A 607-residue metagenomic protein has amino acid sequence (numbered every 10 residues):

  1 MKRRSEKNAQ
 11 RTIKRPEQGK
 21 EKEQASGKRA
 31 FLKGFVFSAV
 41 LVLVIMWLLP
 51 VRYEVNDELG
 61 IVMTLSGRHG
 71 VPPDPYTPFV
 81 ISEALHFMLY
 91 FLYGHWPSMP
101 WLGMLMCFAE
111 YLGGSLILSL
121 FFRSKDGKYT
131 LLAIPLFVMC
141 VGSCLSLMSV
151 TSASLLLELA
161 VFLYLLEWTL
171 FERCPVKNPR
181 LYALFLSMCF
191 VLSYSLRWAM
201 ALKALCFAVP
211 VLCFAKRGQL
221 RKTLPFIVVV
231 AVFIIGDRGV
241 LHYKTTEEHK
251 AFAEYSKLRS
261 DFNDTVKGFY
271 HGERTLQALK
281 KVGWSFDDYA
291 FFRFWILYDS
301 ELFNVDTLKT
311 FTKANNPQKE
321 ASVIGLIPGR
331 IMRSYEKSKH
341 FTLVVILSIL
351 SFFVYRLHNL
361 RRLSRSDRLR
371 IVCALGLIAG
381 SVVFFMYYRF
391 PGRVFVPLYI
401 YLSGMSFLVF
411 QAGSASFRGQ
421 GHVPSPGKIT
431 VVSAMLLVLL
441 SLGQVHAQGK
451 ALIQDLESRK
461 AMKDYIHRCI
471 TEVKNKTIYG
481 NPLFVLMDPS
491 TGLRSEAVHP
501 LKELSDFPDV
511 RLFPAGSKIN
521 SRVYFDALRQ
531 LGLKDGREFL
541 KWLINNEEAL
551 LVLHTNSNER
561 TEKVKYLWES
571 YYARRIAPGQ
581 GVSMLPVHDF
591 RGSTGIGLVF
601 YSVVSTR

Functional and structural regions predicted by a protein language model:
L41-P78, Y90-Y93: Extracytoplasmic loop-helix module adjacent to an early transmembrane segment
P75-P100, M104-A109: Short hydrophobic/aromatic helix or loop-helix immediately within or flanking a transmembrane segment in polytopic
F108-K128, S351-N359: Transmembrane-helix motifs of polytopic, lipid-linked glycan transferases
R180, L184, L224-V232, S414-A447: Signature aromatic-anchored transmembrane alpha helix within multi-pass, membrane-resident enzymes that catalyze glycan
L181-W198, A208-V209, I227-R238: Membrane-interface alpha helices of multi-pass inner-membrane proteins
G239-L279, L439-P514: Membrane-embedded, lumen/periplasm-facing catalytic core of multi-pass transferases that use lipid-linked donors
Y243-G325, D506-V523: Membrane-proximal stem/loop segments at transmembrane-domain junctions that anchor or position
E457, K463-D464, P482, L486-E547 (+1 more regions): Extracytoplasmic
